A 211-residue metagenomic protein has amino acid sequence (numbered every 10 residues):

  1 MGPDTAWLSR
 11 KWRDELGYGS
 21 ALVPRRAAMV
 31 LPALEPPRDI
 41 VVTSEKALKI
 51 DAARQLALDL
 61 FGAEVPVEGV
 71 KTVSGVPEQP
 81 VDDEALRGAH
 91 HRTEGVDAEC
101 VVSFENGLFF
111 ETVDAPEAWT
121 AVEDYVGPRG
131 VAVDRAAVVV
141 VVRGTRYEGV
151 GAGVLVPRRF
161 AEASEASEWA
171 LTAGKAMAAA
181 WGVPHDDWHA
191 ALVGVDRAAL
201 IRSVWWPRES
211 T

Functional and structural regions predicted by a protein language model:
G2-Y18: Helix-enriched interaction subdomains in cytosolic or periplasmic regions, typified by TIR/SEFIR signaling/NADase cores
A21-A98: N-terminal polybasic phosphate/anion-binding patch
Q79-T211: Anionic-ligand binding patches
